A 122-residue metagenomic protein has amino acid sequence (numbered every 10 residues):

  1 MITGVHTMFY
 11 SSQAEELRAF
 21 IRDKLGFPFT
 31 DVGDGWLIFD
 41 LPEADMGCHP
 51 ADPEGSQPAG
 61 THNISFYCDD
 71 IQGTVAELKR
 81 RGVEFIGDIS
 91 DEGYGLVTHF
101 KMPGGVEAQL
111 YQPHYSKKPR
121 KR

Functional and structural regions predicted by a protein language model:
M1-R18, D45, H62-I64, H114-R122: N-terminal beta-strand motif that seeds the catalytic metal site of vicinal oxygen chelate
E15-L25, T98: Conserved active-site alpha-helix within GNAT-family acetyltransferase domains
F20, Q72-E77: Short amphipathic alpha-helices within nucleic acid-binding modules
L25-D31, E84-I89: Short secondary-structure junctions
F27-T61, F100, E107-H114: Conserved short beta-strand elements that form part of the metal-binding/catalytic scaffold of enzyme active sites
V75, K79-R122: Vicinal oxygen chelate
